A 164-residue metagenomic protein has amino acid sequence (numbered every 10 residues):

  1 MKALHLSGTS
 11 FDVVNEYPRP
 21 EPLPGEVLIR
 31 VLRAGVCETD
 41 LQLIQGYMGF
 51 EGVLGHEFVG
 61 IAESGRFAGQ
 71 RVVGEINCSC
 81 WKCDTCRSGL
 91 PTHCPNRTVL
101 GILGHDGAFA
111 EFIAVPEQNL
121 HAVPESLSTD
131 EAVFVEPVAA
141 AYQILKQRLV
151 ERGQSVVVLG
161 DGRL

Functional and structural regions predicted by a protein language model:
M1, Q70, G153-Q154: Nucleotide donor/acceptor-binding cores
L4, V27-L28, V157: Conserved beta-strand elements of the Class I
H5-D12: Extracellular beta-rich ligand/substrate-recognition surface
P18-A34, I44-D84, P124-S126: Glycine-rich beta-strand-centered segment in the early N-terminal region that forms part of a ligand/cofactor-binding
C37, L164: Conserved Rossmann-like nucleotide-cofactor binding loop
T39-L43: Cytochrome P450 core scaffold surrounding the K-helix E-X-X-R motif and the conserved "meander" helix-loop region
C80-L159: NAD(P)H dinucleotide-binding glycine-rich loop of Rossmann-like/cofactor-binding domains, especially the beta1-alpha1
